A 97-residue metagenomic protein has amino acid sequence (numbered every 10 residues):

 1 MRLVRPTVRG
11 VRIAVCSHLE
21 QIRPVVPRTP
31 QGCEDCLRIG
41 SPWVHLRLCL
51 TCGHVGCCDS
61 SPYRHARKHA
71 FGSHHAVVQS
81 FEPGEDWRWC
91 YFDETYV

Functional and structural regions predicted by a protein language model:
M1-T7: Extended, low-complexity, charged intrinsically disordered regions
A14-I22, P27-G32, I39, G56-V97: Cys/His-rich, Zn2+-coordinating zinc-finger modules
S41-L50: Canonical RING-type zinc finger of E3 ubiquitin-protein ligases
